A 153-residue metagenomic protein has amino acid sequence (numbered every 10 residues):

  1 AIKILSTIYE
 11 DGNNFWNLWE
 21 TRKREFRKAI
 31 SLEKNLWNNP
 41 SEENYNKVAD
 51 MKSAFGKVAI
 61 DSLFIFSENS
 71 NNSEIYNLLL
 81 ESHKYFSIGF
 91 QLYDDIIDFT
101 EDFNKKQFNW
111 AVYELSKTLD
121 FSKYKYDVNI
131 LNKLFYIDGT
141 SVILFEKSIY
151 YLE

Functional and structural regions predicted by a protein language model:
A1-I8, N39-S53, D102-L152: Divalent-cation-assisted or electrostatically stabilized phosphate/pyrophosphate-binding catalytic cores
I2-D95, T100-F103: All-alpha helical catalytic cores of prenyl diphosphate-utilizing isoprenoid enzymes
